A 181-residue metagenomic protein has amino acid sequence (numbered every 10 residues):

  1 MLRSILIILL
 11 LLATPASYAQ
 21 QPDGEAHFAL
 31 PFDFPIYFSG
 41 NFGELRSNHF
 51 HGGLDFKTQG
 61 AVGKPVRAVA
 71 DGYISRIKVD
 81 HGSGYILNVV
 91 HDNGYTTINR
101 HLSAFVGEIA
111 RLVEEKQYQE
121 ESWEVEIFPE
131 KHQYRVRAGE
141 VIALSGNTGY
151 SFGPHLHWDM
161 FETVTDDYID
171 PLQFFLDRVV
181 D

Functional and structural regions predicted by a protein language model:
L2-A13: Sec-dependent N-terminal signal peptides
L9, E162-V164, V179: A generic secondary-structure signal for well-formed alpha-helical elements
T14-P15, K116: Short, flexible coil/linker elements and helix-boundary hinge sites characteristic of intrinsically disordered
S17-Y95, S103-E108, W123-V125, P129-H132 (+3 more regions): Surface-exposed, glycine-biased beta-strand/turn segments
H91, M160-E162: Residue-level signal for short segments within beta-strands and strand-turn junctions of well-structured beta-sheet
N99: Conserved beta3 VAIK motif of the Hanks protein kinase fold
V113-E124: A solvent-exposed, charged loop/short amphipathic helix patch at secondary-structure junctions
G153-M160: Histidine-centered catalytic micro-motifs
